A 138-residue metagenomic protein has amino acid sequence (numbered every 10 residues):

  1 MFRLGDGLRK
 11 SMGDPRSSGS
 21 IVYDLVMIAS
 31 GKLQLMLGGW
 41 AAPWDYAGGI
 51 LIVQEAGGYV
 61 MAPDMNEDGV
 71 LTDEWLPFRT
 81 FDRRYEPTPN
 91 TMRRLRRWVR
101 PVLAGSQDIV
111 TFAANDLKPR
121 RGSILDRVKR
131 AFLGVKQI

Functional and structural regions predicted by a protein language model:
M1-R3: Secondary-structure junction motif
D6-K10, R16-S17, V22-I138: Oxyanion/phosphate-interacting regions
